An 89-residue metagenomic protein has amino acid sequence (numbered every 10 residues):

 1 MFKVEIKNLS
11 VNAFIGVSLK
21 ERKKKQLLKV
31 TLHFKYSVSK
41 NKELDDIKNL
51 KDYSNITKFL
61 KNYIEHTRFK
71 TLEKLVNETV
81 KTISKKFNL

Functional and structural regions predicted by a protein language model:
M1-L89: N-terminal, polar/charged subdomain of small-to-medium soluble alpha/beta proteins
